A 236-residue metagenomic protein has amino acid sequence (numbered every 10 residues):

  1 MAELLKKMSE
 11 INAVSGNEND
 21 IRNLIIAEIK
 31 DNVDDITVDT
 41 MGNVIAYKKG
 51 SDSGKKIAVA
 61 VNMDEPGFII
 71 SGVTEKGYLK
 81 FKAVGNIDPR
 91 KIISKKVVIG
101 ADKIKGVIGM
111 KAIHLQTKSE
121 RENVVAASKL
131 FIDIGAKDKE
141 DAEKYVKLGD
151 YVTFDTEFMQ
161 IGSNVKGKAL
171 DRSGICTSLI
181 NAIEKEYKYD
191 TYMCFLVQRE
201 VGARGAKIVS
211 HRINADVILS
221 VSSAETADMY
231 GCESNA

Functional and structural regions predicted by a protein language model:
M1-A236: N-terminal hydrophobic/helix-forming segments and targeting peptides
